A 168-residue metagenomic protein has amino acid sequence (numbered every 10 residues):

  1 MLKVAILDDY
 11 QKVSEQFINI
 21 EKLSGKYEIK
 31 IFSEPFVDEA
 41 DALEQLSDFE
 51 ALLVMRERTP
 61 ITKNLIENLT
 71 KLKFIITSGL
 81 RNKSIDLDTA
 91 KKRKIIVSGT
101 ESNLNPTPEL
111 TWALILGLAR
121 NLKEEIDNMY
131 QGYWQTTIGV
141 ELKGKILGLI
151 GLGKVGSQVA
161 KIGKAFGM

Functional and structural regions predicted by a protein language model:
M1, L72, K143-I146: Phosphate-coordination loops involved in phosphoryl transfer and adenosine-cofactor binding
M1-A51, M55-R56: N-terminal glycine-/charge-rich "phosphate-binding" loop or analogous flexible N-terminal tail
I20-E21, L43, D88, I138-V140 (+1 more regions): Short secondary-structure boundary/capping segments
G25-Y27, T70-K71, R93, F166: Short, structured coil segments at secondary-structure junctions
F32, T77, I150: Thr-Gly-centered strand-to-loop micro-motif
F49-I126, Y130, V140: Phosphate/diphosphate ligand-binding glycine-rich loop within oxidoreductases
Y133: Active-site glycine-rich loop that binds ribose-phosphate moieties when present
T137-M168: Rossmann-like dinucleotide/phosphate-binding beta-alpha-beta segment
